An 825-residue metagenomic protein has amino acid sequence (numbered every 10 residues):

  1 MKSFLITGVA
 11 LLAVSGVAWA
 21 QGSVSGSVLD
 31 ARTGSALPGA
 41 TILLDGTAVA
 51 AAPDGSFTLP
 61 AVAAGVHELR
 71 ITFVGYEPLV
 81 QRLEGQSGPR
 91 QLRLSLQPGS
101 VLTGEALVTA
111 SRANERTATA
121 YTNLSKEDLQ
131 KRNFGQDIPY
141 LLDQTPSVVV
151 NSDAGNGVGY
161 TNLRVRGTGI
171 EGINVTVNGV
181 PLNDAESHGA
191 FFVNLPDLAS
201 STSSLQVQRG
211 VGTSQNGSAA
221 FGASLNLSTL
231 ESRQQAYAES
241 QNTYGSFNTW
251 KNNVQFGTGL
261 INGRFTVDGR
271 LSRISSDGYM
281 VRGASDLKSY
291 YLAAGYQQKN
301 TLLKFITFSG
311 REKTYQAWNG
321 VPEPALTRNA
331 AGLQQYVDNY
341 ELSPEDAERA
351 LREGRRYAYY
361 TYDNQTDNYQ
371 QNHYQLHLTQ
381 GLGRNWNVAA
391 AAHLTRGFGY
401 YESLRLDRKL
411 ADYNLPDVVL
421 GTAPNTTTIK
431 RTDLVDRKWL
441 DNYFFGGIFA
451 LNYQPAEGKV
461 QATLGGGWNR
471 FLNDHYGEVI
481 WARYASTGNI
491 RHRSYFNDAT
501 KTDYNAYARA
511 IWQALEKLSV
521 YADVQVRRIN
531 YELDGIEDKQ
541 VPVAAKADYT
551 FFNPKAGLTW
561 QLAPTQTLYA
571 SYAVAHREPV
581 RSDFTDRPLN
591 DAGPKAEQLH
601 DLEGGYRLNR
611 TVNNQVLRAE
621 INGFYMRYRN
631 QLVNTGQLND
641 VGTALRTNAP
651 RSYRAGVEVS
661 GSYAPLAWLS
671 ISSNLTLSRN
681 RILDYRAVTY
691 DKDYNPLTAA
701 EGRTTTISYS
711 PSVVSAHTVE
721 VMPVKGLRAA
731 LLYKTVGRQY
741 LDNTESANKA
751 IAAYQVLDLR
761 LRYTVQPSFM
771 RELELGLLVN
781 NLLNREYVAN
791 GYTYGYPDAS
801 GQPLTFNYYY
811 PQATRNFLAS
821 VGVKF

Functional and structural regions predicted by a protein language model:
L29, T33, T41, T72-Y76 (+3 more regions): Short, acidic, small-residue-rich periplasmic hinge/interaction motif at the N-terminus of Gram-negative outer-membrane
P60-A61, P181-R209, S228-L230, P324-A325: Short acidic/polar hinge/loop motifs at secondary-structure boundaries that mediate gating or recognition
L92, P196-E239: A beta-strand signature from Gram-negative outer-membrane beta-barrel systems, especially the internal plug domain
P139-P181: Extracytoplasmic beta-strand/coil segments of soluble accessory domains associated with Gram-negative outer-membrane
Y237, Y244-S275, M280-N319, E323-R328 (+2 more regions): Transmembrane beta-barrel wall of Gram-negative outer-membrane proteins
N387-H393, Q561, T567-A573, K595-A655 (+3 more regions): Membrane-embedded beta-barrel scaffold of Gram-negative outer-membrane proteins
E516, N622-R627, L645-N743, G822: Gram-negative outer-membrane beta-barrel transporters
F624, I671, G726, K734-Y740 (+1 more regions): C-terminal beta-signal and adjacent terminal beta-strands/loops of Gram-negative outer-membrane beta-barrel proteins
